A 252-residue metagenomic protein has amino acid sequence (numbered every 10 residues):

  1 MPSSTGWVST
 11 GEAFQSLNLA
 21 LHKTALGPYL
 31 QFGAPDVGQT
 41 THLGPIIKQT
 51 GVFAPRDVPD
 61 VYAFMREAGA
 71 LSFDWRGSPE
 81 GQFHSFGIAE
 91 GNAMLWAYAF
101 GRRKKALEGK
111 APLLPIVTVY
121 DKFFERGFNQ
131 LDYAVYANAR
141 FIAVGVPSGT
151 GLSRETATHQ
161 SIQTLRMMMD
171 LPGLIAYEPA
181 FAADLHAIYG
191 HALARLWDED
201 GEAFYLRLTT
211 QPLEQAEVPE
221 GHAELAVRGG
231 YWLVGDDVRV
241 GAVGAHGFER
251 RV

Functional and structural regions predicted by a protein language model:
M1-A216, E224-A226: Thiamine diphosphate
A194, G201, A223-V252: Long hydrophobic segments that form regular secondary structure
